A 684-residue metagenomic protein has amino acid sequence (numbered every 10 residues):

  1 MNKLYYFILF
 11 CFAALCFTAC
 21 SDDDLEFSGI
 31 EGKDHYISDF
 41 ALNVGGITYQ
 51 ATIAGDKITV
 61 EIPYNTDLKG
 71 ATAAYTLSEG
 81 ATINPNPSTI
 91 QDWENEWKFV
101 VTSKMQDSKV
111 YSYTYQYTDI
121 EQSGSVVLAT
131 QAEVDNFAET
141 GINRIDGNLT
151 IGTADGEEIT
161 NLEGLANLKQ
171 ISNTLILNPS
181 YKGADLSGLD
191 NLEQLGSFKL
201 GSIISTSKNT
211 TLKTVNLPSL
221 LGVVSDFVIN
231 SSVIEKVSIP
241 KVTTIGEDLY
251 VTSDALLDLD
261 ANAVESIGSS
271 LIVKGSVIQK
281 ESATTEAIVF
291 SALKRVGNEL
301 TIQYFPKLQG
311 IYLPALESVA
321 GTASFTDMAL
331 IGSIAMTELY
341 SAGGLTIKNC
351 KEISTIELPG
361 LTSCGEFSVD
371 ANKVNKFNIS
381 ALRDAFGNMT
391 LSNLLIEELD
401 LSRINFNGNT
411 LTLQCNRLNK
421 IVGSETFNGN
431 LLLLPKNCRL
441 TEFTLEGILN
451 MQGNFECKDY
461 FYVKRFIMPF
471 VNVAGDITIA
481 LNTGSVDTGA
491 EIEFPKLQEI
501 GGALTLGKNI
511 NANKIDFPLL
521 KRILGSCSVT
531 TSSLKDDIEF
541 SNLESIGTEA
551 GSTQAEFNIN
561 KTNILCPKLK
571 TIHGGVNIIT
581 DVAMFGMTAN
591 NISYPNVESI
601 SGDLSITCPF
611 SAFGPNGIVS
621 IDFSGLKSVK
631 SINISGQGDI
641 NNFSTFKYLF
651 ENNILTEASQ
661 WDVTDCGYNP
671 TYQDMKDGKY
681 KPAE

Functional and structural regions predicted by a protein language model:
M1-I8: Bacterial N-terminal signal peptides that target proteins for export
C16-A19: C-terminal motif of bacterial Sec signal peptides marking the signal peptidase cleavage site
S21-A138, I142-L149, N167-S172: Beta-rich interaction/scaffold domains
G45-A51, A81-N84, S219, S253 (+6 more regions): Small-residue (G/S/T/A) turn/hinge positions that recur once per unit in extracellular repeat modules
V126-A129, G147-I159, S172-G188, Q194-E235 (+18 more regions): Concave beta-strand-loop units of leucine-rich repeat
A138-E139, L162-A166, L186-D190, N216-P218 (+18 more regions): The feature encodes a structural signal of leucine-rich repeats
N669-E684: Short, low-complexity, Pro/Ser/Thr/Gly-rich segments in the mature regions of secreted, periplasmic
